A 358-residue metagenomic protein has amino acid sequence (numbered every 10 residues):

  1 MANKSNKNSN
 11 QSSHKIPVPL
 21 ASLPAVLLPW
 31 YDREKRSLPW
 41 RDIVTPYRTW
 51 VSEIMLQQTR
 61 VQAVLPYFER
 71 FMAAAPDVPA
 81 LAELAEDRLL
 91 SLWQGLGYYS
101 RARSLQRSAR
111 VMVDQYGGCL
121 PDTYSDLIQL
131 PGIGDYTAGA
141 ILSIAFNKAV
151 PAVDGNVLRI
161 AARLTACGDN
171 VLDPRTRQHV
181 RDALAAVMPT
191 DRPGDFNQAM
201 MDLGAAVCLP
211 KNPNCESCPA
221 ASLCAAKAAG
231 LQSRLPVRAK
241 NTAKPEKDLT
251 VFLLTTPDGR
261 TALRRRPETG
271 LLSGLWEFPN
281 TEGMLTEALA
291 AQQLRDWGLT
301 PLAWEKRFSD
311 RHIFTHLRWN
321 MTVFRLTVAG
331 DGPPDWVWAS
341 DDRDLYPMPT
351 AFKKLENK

Functional and structural regions predicted by a protein language model:
M1-S37, D42, A205-K358: Intrinsically disordered, low-complexity, charged terminal extensions of DNA damage-control enzymes
I16-P19, P24-E216, A220-S233, L299-T300: Catalytic cores of DNA base-excision repair glycosylases
